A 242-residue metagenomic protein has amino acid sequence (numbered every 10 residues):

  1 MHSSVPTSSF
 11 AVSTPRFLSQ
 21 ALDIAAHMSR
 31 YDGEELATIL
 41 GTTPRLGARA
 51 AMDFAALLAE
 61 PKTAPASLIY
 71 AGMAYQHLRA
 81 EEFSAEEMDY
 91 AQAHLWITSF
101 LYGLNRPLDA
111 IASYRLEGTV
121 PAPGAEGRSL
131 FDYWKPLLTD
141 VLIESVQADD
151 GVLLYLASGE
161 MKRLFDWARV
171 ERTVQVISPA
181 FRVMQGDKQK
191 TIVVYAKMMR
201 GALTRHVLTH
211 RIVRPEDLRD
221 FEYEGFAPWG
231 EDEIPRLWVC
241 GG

Functional and structural regions predicted by a protein language model:
M1-E82: Active-site helix-to-loop segments that bind/position phosphate- or nucleotide-bearing substrates and donors across
A80-G242: Internal, well-folded beta-alpha domain core
